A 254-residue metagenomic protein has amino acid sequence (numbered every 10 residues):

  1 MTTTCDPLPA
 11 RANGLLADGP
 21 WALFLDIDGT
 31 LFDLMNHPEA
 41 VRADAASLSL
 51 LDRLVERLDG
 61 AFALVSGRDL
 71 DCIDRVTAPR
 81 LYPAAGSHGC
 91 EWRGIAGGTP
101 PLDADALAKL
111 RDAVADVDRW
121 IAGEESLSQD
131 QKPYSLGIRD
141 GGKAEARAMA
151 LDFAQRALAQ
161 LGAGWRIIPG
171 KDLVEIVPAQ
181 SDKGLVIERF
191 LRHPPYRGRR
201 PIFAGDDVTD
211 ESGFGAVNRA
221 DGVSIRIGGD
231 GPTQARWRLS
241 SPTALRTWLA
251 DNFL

Functional and structural regions predicted by a protein language model:
M1-I27, L31-M35, A46, R189-R192: Non-catalytic pre-domain segments flanking phosphatase-related domains
T2-D6, D18, A179, G184-L254: Mg2+-dependent phosphoryl-transfer enzymes with acidic/Ser/Thr/Gly-rich catalytic loops
R42-K132: Active-site phosphate-binding/coordination module
R68-S87, A146-R166: Substrate-recognition/cap helix-loop segment adjacent to the acidic, metal-dependent catalytic center of Asp-based
S87, R93-R111, I168-G198: Substrate-recognition "cap/lid" segment bordering the active-site pocket of phosphatases
S126-A144, W165-V177: Charged, glycine-interspersed solvent-exposed loop segments at helix/strand-loop junctions that cap or gate access
